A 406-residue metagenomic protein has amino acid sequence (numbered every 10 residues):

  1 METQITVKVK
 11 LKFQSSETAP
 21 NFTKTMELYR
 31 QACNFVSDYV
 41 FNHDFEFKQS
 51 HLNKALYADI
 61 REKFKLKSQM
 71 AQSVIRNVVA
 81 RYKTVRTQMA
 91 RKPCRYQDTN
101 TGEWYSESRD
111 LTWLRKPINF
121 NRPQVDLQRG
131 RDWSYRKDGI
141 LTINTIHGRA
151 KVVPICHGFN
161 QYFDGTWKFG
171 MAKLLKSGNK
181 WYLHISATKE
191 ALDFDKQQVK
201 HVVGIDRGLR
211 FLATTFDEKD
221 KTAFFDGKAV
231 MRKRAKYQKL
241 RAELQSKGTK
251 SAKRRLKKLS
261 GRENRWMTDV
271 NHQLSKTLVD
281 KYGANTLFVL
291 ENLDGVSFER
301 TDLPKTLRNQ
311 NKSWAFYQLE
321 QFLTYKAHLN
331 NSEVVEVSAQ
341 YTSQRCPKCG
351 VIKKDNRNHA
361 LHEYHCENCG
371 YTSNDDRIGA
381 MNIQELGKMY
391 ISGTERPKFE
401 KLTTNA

Functional and structural regions predicted by a protein language model:
M1-A406: Nucleic-acid substrate recognition interfaces
